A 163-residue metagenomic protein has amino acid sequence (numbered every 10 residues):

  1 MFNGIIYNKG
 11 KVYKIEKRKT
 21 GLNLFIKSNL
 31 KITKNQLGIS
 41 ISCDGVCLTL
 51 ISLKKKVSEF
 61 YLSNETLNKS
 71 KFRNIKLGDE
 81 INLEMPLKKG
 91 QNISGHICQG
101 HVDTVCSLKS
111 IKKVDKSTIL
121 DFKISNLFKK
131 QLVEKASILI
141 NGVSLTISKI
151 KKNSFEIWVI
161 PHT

Functional and structural regions predicted by a protein language model:
M1-T163: Conserved loop->alpha-helix
